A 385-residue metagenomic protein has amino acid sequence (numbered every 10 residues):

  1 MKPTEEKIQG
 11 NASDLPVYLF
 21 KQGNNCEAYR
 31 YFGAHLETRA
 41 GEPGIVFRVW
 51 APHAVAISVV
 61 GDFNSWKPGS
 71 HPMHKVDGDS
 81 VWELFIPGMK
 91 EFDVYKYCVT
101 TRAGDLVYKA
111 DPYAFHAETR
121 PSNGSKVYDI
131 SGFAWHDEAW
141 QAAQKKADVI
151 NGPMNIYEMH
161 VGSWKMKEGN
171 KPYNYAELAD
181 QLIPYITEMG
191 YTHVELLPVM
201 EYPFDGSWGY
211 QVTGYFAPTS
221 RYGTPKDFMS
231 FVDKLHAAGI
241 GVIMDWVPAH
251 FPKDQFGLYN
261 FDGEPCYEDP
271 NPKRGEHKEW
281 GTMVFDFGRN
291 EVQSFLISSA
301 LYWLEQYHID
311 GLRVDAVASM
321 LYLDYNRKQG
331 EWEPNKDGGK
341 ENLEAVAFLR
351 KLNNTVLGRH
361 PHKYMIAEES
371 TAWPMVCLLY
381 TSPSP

Functional and structural regions predicted by a protein language model:
M1-E42, H74-E158, S163-N170, E177: The feature marks proteins involved in alpha-glucan
P43-F47: Structural beta-strand segments of beta-rich domains
W50-A56: Short proline/glycine-enriched turn/loop motifs at strand-loop junctions of beta-rich domains
S58-V60: Beta-strand signatures of extracellular beta-sandwich domains
D62-W66, R102: Change "in extracellular beta-sheet-rich domains … of secreted and cell-surface proteins" to "in beta-sheet-rich domains
E118, E138-N151, H160-E341: Substrate-binding/active-site clefts of carbohydrate-active enzymes
A347-N353, L357-W373: Aromatic-lined carbohydrate-recognition surfaces of secreted/lumenal glycan-active proteins
Y380-P385: Conserved small/polar residues in nucleotide/adenosyl-binding loops
